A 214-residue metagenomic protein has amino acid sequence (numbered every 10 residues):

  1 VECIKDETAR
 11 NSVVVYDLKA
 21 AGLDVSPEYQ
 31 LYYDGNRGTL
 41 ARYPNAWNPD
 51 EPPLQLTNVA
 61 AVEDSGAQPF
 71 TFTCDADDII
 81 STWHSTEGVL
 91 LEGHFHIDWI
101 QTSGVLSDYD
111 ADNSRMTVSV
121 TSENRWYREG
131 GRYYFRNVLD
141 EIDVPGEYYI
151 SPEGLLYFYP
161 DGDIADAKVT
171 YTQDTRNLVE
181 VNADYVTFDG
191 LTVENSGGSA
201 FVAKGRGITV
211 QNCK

Functional and structural regions predicted by a protein language model:
V1-G205, T209-K214: Extracellular polysaccharide-degrading/modifying enzymes targeting complex plant/algal/animal polysaccharides
